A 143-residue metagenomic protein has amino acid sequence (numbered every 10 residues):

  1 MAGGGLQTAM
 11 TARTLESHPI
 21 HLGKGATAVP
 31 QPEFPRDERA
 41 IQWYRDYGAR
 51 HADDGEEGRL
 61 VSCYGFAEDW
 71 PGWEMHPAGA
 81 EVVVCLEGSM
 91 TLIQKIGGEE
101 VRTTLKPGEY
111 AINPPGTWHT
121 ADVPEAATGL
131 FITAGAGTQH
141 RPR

Functional and structural regions predicted by a protein language model:
M1-G72: A short, N-terminal "cap"/entry segment at the start of jelly-roll beta-barrel domains of the cupin/DSBH fold
E56, A67-V82, G98-E99: A short beta-loop-beta micro-motif enriched in histidine and acidic residues
V61, E125-P142: A short hydrophobic beta-strand segment most commonly corresponding to one strand of the jelly-roll/cupin
P71, G88-Q94, E109-Y110: Short beta-strand segments in beta-sandwich/barrel cores
H76, T104, V123-E125: Short glycine/proline-enriched turns and hinge-like loops at secondary-structure junctions
P77-L92, I132: Short, conserved beta-strand element in jelly-roll/cupin
G97-P115: Short acidic-glycine-tyrosine-enriched beta hairpin
T117-T120: Short, charged beta-turn/beta-strand-edge "cap" motif at the junction between a beta-strand and an adjacent loop
